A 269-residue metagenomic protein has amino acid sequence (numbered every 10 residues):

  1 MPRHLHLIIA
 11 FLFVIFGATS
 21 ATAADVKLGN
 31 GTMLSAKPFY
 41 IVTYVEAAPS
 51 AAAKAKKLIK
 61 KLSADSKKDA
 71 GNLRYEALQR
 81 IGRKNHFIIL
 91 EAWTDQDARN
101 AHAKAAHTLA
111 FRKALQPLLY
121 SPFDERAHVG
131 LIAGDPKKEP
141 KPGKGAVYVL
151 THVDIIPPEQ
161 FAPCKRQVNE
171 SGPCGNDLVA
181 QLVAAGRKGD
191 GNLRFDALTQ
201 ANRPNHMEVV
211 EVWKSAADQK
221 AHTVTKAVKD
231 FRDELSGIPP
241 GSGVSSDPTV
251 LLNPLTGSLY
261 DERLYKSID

Functional and structural regions predicted by a protein language model:
M1-I9: Bacterial N-terminal signal peptides that target proteins for export
H4, F16-G17, N169-E170, G237: Short, flexible coil/linker elements and helix-boundary hinge sites characteristic of intrinsically disordered
I8-A18: Bacterial N-terminal signal peptides
A23-F87, A92-L109, K113, P117-D233 (+1 more regions): Short S/T/G/P-rich N-terminal loop/turn motif that feeds into the first structured element of a domain
